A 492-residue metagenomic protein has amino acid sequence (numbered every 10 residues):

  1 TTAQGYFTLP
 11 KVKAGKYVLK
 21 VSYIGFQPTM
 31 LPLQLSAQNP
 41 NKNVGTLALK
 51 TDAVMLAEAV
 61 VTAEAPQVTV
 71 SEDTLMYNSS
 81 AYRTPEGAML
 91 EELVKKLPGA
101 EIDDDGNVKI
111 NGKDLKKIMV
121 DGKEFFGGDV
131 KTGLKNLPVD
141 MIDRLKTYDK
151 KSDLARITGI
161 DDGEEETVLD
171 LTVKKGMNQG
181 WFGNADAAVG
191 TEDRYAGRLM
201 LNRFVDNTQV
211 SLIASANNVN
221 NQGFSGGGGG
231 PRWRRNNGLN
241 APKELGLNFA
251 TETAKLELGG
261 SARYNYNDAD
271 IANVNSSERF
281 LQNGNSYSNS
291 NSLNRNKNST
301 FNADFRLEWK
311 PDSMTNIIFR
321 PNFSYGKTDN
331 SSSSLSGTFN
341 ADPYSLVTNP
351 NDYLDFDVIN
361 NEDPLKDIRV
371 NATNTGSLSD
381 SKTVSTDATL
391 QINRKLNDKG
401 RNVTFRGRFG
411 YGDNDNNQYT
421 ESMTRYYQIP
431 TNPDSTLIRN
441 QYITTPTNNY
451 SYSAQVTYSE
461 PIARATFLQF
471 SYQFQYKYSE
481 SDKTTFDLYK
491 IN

Functional and structural regions predicted by a protein language model:
T2-K11, N107, G133: Short, surface-exposed beta-strand/beta-hairpin micro-motifs centered on an aromatic residue
T2-Y6, P40-K42, G127: Short, solvent-exposed loop/turn segments in extracellular or other extracytoplasmic domains
A14-K16: A glycine-anchored, Pro-Gly-centered beta-turn/N-cap motif
K20-F26, P40-R83, E91, D103-D105 (+3 more regions): Short, acidic, small-residue-rich periplasmic hinge/interaction motif at the N-terminus of Gram-negative outer-membrane
P28-L35: Edge beta-strands of extracellular beta-sandwich domains
V70, N107-A155, V168-K175, T208: Periplasmic plug
T74-L97, D105, K109-I110, V120-F125 (+2 more regions): Short, polar/charged loop or turn motifs at beta-strand boundaries
G128, K151-D193, N207-N492: Primarily recognizes Gram-negative and organellar outer-membrane beta-barrels
